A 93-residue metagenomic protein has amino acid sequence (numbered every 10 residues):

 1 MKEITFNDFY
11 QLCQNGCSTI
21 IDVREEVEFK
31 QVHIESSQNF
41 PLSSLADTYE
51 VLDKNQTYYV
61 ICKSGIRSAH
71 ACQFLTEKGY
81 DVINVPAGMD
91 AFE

Functional and structural regions predicted by a protein language model:
M1-T19, E26-T57, K63-E93: Rhodanese-like catalytic fold shared by cysteine-dependent sulfurtransferases and DSP/PTP-type phosphatases
